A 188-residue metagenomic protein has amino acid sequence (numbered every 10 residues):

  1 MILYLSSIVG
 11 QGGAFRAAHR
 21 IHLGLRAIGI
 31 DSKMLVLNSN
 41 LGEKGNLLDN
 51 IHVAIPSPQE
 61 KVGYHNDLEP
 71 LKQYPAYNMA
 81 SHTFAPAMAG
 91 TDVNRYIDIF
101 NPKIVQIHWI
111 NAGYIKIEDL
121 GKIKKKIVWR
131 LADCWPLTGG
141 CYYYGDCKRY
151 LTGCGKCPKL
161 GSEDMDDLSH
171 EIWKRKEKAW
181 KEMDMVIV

Functional and structural regions predicted by a protein language model:
M1-A54, F100, I123: N-terminal subdomain of nucleotide-sugar transferases
I8-V9, A87-M88, I110-G113: Short beta->alpha connector loops
R16, E43-V53, H65, D119 (+2 more regions): Short aromatic-enriched loop/helix-cap "lid" or pocket-rim segments at secondary-structure transitions that line
D49-T91, L160-L168: A short, charged, and often flexible helix/loop element on the N-terminal side of the glycosyltransferase catalytic
N94-Y114, K126-A132, V186: Short N-terminal targeting/anchoring amphipathic segment
R95, W135, C147-I187: Membrane-proximal helix-turn-helix segments that form the acceptor-binding/catalytic region of lipid-linked
I97-I99, L120-G121, W180-K181: A short, aliphatic-rich alpha-helical micro-motif
K122-V128, D133-G155: Charged, glycine-enriched surface loops/patches that mediate electrostatic binding to polyanionic ligands
